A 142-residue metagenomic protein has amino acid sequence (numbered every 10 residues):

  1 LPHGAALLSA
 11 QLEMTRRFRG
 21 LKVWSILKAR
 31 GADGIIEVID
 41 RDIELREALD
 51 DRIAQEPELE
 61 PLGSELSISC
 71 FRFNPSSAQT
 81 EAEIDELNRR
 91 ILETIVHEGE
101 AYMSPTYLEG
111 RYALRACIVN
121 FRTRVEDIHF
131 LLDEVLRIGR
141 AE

Functional and structural regions predicted by a protein language model:
L1-A54: Active-site C-terminal subdomain of aminotransferase-like
S25-I26, C70-P75, L114-V119: Short, hydrophobic beta-strand segments
A29-D33, P75-S77, N120-R124: A generic structural motif
A48, R52-E56, R90-G99, E134 (+1 more regions): Generic non-transmembrane alpha-helical segments
P61-I95: Conserved PLP-binding catalytic core of the aspartate aminotransferase-like
I68, H97-R115: Conserved PLP cofactor-binding pocket of PLP-dependent enzymes
L108-E142: PLP-dependent enzyme catalytic core of the Aspartate aminotransferase-like
